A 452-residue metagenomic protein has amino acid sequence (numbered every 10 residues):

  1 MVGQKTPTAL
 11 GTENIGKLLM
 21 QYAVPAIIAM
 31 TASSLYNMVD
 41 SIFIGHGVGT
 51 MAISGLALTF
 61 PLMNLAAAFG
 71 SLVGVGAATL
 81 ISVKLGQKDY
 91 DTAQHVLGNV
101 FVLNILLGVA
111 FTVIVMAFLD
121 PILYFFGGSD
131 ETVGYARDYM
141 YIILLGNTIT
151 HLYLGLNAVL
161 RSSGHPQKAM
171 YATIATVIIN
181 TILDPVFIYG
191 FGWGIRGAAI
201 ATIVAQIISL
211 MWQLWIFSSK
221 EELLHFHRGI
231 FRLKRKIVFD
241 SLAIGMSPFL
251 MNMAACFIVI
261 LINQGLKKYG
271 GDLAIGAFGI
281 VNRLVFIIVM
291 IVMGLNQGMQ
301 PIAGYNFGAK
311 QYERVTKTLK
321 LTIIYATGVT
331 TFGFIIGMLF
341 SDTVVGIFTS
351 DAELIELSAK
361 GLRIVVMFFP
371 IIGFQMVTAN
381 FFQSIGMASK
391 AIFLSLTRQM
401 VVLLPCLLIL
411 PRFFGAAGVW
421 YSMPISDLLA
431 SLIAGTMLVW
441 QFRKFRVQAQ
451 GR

Functional and structural regions predicted by a protein language model:
M1-A23, I81-T148, G192-G245, A303-F368 (+1 more regions): Short alpha-helical transmembrane segments in multi-pass integral membrane proteins
L10-V48, P61-G76, L80, K84 (+6 more regions): N-terminal transmembrane alpha-helices
Q21-D40, I142, T176, A205-S209 (+3 more regions): Transmembrane helical elements of multi-pass membrane transporters/channels
A32, Y36, A66-G70, A110 (+15 more regions): Residue-level hotspots within pore-lining transmembrane alpha-helices of multi-pass secondary transporters
L35-S54, L123-D130, V186-G192, C256-R283 (+4 more regions): Helix-terminus/linker motif at the lipid-water interface of multi-pass membrane proteins
I53-V113, T150-A169, A277-I335, L339-S341 (+1 more regions): Small-residue-rich hydrophobic transmembrane alpha-helices
L65-A68, T112, N180-P185, L210-L214 (+4 more regions): Hydrophobic transmembrane alpha-helices of multi-pass small-molecule transporters
I143-R161, A172-V177, A198-M211, M293-N296 (+3 more regions): Short runs within selected transmembrane alpha-helices of multi-pass transporters and secretion channels
